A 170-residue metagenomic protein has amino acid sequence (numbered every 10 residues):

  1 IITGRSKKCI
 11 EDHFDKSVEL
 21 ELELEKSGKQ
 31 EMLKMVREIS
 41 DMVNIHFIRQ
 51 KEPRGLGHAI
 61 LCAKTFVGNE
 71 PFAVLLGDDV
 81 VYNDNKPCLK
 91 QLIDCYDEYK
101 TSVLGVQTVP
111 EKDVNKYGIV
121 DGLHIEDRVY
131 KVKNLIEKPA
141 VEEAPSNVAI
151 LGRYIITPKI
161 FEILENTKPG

Functional and structural regions predicted by a protein language model:
I1-R5: Short beta-strand/loop segment that forms part of the nucleotide-sugar
K8: Glycine-centered loop/turn positions within well-structured domains that cap or flank conserved ligand/cofactor-binding
E11-V18: Glycine-rich loop at the start of a catalytic domain that most often binds anionic cofactors/ligands
E19-E25, Q30-G122, E165-K168: Conserved beta-loop-beta/alpha segment of the NTase-like Rossmann-fold superfamily that binds/positions NTPs
A73, K86, I93-D94, H124-G170: Catalytic-core segments of class I nucleotidyltransferases/pyrophosphorylases that form NMP-activated intermediates
